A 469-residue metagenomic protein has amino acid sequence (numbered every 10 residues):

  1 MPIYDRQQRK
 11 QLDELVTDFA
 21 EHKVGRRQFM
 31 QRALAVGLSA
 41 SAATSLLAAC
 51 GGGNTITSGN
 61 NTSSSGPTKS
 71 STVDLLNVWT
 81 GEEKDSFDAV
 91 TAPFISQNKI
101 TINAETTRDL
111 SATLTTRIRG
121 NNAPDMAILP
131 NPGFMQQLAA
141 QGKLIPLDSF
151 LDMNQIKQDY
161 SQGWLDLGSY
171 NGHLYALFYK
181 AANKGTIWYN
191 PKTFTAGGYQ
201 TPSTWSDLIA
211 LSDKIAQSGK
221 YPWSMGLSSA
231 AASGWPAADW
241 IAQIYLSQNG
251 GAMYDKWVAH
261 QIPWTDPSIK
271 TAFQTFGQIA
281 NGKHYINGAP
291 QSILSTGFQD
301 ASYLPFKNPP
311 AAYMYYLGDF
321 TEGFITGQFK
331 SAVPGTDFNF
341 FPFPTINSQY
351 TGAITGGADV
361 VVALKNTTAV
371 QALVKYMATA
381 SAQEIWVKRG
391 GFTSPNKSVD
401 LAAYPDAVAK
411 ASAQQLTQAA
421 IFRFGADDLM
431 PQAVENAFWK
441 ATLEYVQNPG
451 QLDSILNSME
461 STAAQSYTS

Functional and structural regions predicted by a protein language model:
M1-Q28, A40-S45: N-terminal secretory signal peptides
A92, S96-Q97, L317-T321, G327-F392: Extracytoplasmic/periplasmic substrate-recognition and gating elements
P93-Y160, L167-S169, K192-S203, L304-F306 (+4 more regions): Extracytoplasmic "Venus flytrap"/periplasmic binding protein-like
T116-R117, P124-D125, I156-K192, P222 (+2 more regions): A structural signal for short loop-to-beta-strand junctions that line the ligand-binding cleft of periplasmic/secreted
P132-G185, I209, I215, P236 (+2 more regions): Hinge/lid segment of periplasmic solute-binding proteins
Y175-Y179, I209-I262: Extracytoplasmic/periplasmic solute-binding protein
T195, Q414-S469: Conserved C-terminal helix/tail region of periplasmic/extracytoplasmic solute-binding proteins
S212-D213, V258-I293: Glycine-centered hinge/linker elements that transmit conformational signals in sensory and ligand-binding systems
